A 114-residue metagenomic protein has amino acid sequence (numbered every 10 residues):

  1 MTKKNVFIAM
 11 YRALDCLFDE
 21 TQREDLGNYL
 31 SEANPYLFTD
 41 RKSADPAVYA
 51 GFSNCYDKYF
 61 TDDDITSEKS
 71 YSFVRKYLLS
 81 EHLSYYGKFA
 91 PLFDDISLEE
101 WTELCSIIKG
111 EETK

Functional and structural regions predicted by a protein language model:
T2, V6-A9, D62-L78: Disulfide-bonded cysteine-rich modules in secreted/extracellular proteins, activating on the conserved Cys frameworks
K3-S31, V74: Short terminal alpha-helical segments
K4, Q22, K42-D45, Y49 (+1 more regions): Short linear sequence motifs
R12-E20, P35-T39, N54-D62, K76 (+1 more regions): Amphipathic alpha-helical interaction surfaces
T21-N34, L83-D95: Short, tandemly repeated low-complexity microdomains enriched for cysteine and small residues
L26-A33, F52, Y56, V74 (+3 more regions): Generic structural signal of hydrophobic/aromatic residues within well-ordered alpha-helices of folded domains
F38-E68, W101-K114: Short, charged early-sequence alpha-helical segments and their helix-coil boundaries
S72-K114: Amphipathic alpha-helical binding modules
